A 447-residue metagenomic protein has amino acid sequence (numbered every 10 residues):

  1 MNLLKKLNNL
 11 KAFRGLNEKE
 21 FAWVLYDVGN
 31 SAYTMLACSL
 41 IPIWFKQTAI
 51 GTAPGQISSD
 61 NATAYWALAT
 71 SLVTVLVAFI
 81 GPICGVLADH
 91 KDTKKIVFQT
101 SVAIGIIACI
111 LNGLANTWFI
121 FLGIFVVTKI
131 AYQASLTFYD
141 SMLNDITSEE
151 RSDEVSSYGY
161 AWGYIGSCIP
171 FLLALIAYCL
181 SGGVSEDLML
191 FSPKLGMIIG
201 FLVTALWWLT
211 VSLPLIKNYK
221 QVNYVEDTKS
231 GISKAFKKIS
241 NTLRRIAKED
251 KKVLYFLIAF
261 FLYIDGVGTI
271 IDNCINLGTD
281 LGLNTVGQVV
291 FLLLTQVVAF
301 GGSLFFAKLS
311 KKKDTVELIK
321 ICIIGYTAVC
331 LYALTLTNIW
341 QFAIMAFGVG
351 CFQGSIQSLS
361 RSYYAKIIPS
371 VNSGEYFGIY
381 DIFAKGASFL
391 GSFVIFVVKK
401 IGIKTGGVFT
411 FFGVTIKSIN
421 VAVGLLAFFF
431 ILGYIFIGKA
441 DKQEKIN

Functional and structural regions predicted by a protein language model:
N2, W207-N218, V421-N447: Multi-pass alpha-helical transporter architecture, strongest for 12-TM Major Facilitator/SLC carriers used
N2-E20, K220-L257: Juxtamembrane intracellular "pre-TM" segments in multi-pass secondary transporters
L10-T74, K252-F291: Helix-loop boundary and gating motifs at the non-cytosolic
S59-D60, Y178-A205, V397-F430: A membrane-interface helix-boundary motif in multi-pass transporters
F79-D92, G301-T315, K399: Helix-to-loop junctions at the C-terminal end of transmembrane segments in multipass secondary transporters
I96-L111, E317-Y332: Structural signature of the two symmetry-related core transmembrane helices
G113-F125, L334-A346: Helix-loop junctions at membrane interfaces in 12-TM secondary transporters
S156-Y178, D381-S392: Glycine-rich segments within core transmembrane alpha-helices of 12-TM secondary carriers
